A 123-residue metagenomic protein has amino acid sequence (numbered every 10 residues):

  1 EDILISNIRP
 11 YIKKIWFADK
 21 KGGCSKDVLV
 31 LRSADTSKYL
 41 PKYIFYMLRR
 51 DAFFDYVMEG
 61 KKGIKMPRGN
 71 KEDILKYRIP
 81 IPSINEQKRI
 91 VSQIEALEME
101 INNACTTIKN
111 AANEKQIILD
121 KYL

Functional and structural regions predicted by a protein language model:
I3-F53, R68: A short beta-sheet element
I8, G22-L29, K62-N85: A short glycine-rich beta-alpha junction/loop motif
A34, R50-D55, L75-I79, K121-L123: A general structural signal for short secondary-structure boundary/capping elements
P41, K71-I74, E98: Residue-level signal for cytosolic alpha-helical hairpin/rod architecture
A52, K65, I94-E98: Residue-level detector of secondary-structure transition/capping positions
K76, P80-L123: Amphipathic alpha-helical coiled-coil/heptad-repeat segments
